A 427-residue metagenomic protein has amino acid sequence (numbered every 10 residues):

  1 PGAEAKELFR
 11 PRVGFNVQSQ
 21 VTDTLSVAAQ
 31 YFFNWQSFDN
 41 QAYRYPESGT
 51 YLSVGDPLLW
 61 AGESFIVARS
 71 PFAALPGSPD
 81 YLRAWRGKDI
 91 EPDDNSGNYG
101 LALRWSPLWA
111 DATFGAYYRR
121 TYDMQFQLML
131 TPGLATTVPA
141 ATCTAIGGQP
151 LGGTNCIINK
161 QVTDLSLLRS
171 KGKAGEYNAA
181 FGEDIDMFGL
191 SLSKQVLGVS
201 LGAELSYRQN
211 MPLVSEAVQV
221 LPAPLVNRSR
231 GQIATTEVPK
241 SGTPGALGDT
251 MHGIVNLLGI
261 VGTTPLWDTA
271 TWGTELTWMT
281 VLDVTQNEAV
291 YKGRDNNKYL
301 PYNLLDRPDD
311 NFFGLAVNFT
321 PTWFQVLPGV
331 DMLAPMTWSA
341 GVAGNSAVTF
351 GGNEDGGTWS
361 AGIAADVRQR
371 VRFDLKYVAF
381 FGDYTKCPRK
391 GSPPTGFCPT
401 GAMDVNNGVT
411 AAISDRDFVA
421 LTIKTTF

Functional and structural regions predicted by a protein language model:
P1, Q41-R86, F126-Y177, S215-T243 (+2 more regions): Solvent-exposed loop segments that connect transmembrane elements
P1-D56, G314, A343, G352-G357 (+1 more regions): Outer membrane beta-barrel
F9-V13, N95-Y99, D184-F188, D249-G253 (+3 more regions): Residues that define the transmembrane beta-barrel architecture of outer-membrane proteins
F15-S19, L101-W105, A116, L190-K194 (+7 more regions): Residues on the lipid-exposed face of transmembrane beta-strands in outer-membrane beta-barrel proteins
T24-A28, N40, S106-T113, G262-W272 (+3 more regions): Short loop/turn motifs that connect adjacent beta-strands in outer-membrane beta-barrel proteins
Y31-S37, P107-W109, Y118-M124, V196-G198 (+7 more regions): Transmembrane beta-strands of outer-membrane beta-barrel pores
P244-A347: C-terminal structural cap/anchor segments
R370, A411-F427: Outer-membrane beta-barrel "beta-signal"
